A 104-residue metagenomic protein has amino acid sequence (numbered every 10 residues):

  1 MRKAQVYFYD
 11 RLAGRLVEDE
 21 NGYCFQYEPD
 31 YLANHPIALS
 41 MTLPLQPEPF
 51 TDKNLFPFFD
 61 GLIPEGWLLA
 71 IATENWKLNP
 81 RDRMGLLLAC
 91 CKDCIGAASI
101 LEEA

Functional and structural regions predicted by a protein language model:
M1-A104: Phosphate/dinucleotide-binding and metal-coordinating scaffold of catalytic cores in nucleotide-dependent enzymes
